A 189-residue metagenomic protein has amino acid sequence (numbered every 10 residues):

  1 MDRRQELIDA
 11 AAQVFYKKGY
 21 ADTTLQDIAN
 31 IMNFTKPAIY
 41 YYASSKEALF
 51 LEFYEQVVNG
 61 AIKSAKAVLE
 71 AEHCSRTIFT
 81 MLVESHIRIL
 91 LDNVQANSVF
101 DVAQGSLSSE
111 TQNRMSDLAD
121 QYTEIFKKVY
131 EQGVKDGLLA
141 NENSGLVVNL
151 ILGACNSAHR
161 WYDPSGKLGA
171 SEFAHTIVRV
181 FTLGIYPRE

Functional and structural regions predicted by a protein language model:
R4-Q5, L25, E47, L51 (+7 more regions): Short, structured helix-loop boundary elements
E6, A10, V14-A48, E52: Helix-turn-helix
K46, F53, V57-A61, F79-H86 (+4 more regions): Hydrophobic/aromatic residues within well-ordered alpha-helical segments
E52, K66-D92, V147-I151: Hydrophobic alpha-helical connector segments
N59-K66, S109-D136, G145-N149, H175: Amphipathic alpha-helical packing segments from all-alpha helical-bundle domains
M81, S85-R88, E124-K135, A154 (+2 more regions): C-terminal peripheral helix-coil segments that are non-catalytic and often amphipathic
L91-E110, R160, P164: Amphipathic alpha-helical segments used for helix-helix packing
